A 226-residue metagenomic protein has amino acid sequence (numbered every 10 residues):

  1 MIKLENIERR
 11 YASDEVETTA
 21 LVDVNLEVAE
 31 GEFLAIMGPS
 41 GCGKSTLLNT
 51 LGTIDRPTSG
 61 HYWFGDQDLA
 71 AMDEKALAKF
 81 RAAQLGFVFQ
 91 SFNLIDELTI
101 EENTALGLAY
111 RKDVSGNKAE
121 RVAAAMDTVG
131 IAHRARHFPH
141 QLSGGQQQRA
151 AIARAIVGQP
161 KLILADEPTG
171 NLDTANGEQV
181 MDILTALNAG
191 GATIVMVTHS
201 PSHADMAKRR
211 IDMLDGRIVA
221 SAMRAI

Functional and structural regions predicted by a protein language model:
M1-M213: ABC family nucleotide-binding domain
R210-A222: H-loop (His-switch) and adjacent beta-strand-loop-beta switch element of ABC-type ATPase nucleotide-binding domains
A225-I226: ABC ATPase nucleotide-binding domains
